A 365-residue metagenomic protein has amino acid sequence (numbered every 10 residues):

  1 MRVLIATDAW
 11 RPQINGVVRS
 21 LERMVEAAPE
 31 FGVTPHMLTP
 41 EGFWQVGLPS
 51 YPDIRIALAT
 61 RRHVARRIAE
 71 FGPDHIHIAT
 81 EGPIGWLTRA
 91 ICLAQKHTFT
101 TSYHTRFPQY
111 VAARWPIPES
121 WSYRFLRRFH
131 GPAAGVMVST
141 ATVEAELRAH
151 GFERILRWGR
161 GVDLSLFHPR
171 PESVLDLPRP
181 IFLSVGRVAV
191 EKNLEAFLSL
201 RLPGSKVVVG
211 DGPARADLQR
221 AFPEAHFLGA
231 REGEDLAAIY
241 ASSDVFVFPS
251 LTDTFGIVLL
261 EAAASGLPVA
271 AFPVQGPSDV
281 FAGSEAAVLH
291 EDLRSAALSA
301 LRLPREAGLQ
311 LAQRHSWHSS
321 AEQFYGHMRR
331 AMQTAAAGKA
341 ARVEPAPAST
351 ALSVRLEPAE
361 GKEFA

Functional and structural regions predicted by a protein language model:
T98-T100, Q109-R128: Nucleotide-sugar donor phosphate/pyrophosphate-binding loop at the beta->alpha transition of glycosyltransferases
R124-R170: Donor nucleotide-sugar binding/catalytic pocket of nucleotide-sugar-dependent glycosyltransferases
H130, A230, A238-S243: Short alpha-helical donor nucleotide-sugar binding micro-motif in glycosyltransferases
V174-V207: Conserved donor-binding/catalytic core segment of Leloir-type glycosyltransferases
A216-E234: Nucleotide-activated donor-binding/catalytic signature segment of Leloir-type glycosyltransferases, i.e., the conserved
L251: Aromatic "clamp/platform" in nucleotide-sugar-dependent glycosyltransferases that forms part of the donor/acceptor
P268-A271: Short hydrophobic beta-strand element within catalytic cores of glycosyltransferases and related nucleotide-activated
R302-A337, A341-V343: A charged, aromatic-enriched C-terminal amphipathic alpha-helix characteristic of glycosyltransferases across folds
